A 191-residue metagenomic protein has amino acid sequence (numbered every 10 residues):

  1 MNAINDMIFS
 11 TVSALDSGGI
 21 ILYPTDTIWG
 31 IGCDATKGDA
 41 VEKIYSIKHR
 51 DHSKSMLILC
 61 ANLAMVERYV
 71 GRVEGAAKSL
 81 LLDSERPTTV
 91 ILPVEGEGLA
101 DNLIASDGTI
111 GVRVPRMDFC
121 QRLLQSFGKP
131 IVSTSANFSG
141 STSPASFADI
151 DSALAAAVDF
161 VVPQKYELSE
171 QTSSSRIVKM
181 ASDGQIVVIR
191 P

Functional and structural regions predicted by a protein language model:
M1-P191: Active-site-adjacent structural elements in enzyme catalytic cores
